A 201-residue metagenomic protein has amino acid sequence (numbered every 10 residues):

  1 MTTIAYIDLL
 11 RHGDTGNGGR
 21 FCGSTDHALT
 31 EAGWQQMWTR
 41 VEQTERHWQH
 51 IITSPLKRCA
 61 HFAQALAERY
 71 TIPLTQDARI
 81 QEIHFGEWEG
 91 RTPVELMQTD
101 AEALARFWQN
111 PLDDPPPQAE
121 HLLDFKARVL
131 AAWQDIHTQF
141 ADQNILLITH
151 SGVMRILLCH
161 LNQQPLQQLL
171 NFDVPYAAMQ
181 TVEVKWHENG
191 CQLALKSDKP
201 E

Functional and structural regions predicted by a protein language model:
Y6, L10-I72, Q76: Active-site-proximal alpha-helix that buttresses catalytic centers in soluble enzyme cores
G16, C59-A60, E82-I83, I145 (+1 more regions): Short, active-site-adjacent cap segments at secondary-structure transitions
W34, I52, L56, M97 (+3 more regions): Amphipathic, non-transmembrane alpha-helical scaffold segments
T44-H47, I136-Q143: Glycine-rich phosphate-binding loop signature in dinucleotide/nucleotide-binding domains
E68-R128: Phosphate-handling substructures
H150: Short basic (Lys/Arg) and small-residue
P165-G190: Domain-level recognition of soluble alpha/beta enzyme cores, biased toward histidine phosphatases/phosphomutases
Q192-E201: Short, solvent-exposed aromatic-acidic interface loops
